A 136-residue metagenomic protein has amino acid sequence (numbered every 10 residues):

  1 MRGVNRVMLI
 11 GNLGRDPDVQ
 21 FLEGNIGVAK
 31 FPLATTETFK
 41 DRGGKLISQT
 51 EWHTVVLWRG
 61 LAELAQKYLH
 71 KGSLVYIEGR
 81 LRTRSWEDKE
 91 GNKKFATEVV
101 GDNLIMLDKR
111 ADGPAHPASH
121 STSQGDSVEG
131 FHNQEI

Functional and structural regions predicted by a protein language model:
M1-G3, F21-G24, G44-K45, N92 (+1 more regions): Acidic, gly/ser/pro-rich intrinsically disordered tails
L9-Q49, S85, F95: Core FKBP-type peptidyl-prolyl cis-trans isomerase
G11-L13, L33, K71-R82, G101-L104: OB-fold and OB-like beta-barrel modules that bind single-stranded nucleic acids
G14, Q20, W58, R82 (+1 more regions): Conserved positions in beta-strands of structured domains
E51-H53: Short amphipathic alpha-helical segments
V55-K94: Beta-rich strand-turn-strand
K89-M106: OB-fold/S1-family single-stranded nucleic acid-binding modules
